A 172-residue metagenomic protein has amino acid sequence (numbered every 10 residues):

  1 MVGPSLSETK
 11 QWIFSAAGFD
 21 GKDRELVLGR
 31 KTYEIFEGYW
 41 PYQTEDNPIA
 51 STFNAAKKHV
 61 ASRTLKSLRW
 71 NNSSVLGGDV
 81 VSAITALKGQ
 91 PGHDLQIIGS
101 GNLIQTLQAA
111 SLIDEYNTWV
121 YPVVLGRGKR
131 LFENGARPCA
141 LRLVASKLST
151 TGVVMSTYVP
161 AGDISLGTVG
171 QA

Functional and structural regions predicted by a protein language model:
M1-L112, P122-A172: Portal/gating segments that form or line small-molecule/metal binding sites
